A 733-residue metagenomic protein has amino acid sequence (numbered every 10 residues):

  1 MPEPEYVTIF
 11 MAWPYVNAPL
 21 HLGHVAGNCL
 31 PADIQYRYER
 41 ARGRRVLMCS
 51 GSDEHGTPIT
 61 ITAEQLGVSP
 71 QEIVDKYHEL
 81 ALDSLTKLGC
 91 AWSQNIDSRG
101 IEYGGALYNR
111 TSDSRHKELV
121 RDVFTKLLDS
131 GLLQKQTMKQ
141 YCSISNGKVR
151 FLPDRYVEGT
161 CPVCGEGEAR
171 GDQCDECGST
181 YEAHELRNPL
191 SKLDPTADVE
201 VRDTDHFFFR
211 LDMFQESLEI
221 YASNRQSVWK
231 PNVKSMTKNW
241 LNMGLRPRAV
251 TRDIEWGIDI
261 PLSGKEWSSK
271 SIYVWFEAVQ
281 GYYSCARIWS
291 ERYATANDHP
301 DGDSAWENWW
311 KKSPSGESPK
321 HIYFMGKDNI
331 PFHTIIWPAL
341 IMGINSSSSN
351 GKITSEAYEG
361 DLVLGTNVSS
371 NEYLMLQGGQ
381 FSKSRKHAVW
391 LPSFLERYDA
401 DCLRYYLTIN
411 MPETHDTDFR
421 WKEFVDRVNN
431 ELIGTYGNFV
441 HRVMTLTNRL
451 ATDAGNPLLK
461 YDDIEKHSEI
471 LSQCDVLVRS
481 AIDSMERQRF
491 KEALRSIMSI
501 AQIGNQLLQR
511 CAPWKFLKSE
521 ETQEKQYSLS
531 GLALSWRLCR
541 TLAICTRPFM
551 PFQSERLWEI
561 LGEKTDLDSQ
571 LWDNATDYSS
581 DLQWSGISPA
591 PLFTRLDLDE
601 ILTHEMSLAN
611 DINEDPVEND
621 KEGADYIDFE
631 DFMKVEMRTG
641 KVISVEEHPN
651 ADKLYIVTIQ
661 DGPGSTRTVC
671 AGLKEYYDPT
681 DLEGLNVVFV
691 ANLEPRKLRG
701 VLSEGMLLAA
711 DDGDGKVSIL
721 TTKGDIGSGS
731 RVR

Functional and structural regions predicted by a protein language model:
M1-Y221: N-terminal, positively charged nucleic-acid-binding surface of large information/translation enzymes
P2-S50, E118, P189-R449, A493-I497 (+1 more regions): Structured secondary-structure scaffolds
P14-V16, A169, F214, E255 (+13 more regions): Short, glycine-/Ser/Thr-/acidic-enriched flexible segments
G167, T180, Q380-F381, A388 (+1 more regions): Short, solvent-exposed loop/turn motifs
T366-S370, W558, I656: Beta-strand segments within the central parallel beta-sheet cores of soluble alpha/beta enzyme folds
N410, H415, K422-D463, I470-S585 (+2 more regions): Helix-rich, typically C-terminal accessory recognition domains appended to large enzymatic cores
L557-D631: Intrinsic disorder at enzyme termini
N613-R733: Phosphate-backbone binding interfaces of nucleic-acid-interacting proteins
